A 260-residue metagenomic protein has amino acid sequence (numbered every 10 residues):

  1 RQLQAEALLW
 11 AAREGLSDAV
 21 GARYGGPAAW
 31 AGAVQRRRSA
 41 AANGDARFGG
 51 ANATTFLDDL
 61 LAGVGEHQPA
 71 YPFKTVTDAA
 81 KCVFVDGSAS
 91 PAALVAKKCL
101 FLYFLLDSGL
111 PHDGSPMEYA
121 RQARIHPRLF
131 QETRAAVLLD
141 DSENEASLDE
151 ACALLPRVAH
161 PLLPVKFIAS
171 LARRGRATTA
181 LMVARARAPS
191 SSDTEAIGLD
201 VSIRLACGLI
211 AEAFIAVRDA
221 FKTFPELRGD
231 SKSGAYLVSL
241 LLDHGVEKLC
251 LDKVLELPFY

Functional and structural regions predicted by a protein language model:
R1-R38: Long amphipathic alpha-helical scaffold regions
Y24, A28-Y260: Extended alpha-helical assembly domains of large eukaryotic scaffold proteins
